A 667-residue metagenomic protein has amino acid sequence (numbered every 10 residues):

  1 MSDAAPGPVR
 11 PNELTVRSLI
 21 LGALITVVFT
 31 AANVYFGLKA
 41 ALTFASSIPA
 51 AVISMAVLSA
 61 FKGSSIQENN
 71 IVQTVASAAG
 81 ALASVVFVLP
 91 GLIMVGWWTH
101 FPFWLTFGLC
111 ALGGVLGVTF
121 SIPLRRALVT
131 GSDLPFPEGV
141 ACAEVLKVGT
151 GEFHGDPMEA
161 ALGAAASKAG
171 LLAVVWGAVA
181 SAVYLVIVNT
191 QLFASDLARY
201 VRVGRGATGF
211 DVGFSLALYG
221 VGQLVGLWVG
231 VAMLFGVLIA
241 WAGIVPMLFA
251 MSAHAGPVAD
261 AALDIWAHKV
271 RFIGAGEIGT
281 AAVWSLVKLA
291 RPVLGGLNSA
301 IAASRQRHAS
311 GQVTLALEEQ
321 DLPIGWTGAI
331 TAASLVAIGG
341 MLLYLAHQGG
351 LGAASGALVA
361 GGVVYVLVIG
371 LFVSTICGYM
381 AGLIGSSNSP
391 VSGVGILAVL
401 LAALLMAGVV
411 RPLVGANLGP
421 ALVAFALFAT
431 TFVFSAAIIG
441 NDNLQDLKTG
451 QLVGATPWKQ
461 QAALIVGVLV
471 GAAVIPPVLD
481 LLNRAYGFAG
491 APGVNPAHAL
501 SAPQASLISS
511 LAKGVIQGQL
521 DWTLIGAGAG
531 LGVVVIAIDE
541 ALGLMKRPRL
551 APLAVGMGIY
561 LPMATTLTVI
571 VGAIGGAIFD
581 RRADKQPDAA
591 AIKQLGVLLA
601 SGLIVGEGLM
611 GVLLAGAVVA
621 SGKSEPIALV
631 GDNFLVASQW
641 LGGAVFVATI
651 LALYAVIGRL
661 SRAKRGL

Functional and structural regions predicted by a protein language model:
M1-L667: Alpha-helical multipass membrane-protein architecture
